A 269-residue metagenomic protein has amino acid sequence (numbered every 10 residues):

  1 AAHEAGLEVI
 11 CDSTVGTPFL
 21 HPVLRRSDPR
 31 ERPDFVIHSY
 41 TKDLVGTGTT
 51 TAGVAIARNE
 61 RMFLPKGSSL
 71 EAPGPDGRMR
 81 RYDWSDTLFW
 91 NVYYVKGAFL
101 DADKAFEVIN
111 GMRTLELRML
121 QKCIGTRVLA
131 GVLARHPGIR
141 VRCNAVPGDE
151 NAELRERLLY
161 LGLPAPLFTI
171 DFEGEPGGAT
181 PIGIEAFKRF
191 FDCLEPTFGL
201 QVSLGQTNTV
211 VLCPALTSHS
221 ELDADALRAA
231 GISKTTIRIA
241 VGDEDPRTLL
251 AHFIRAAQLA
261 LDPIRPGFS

Functional and structural regions predicted by a protein language model:
A1-H136, G267: Conserved PLP-enzyme active-site core in the AAT-like
E8, F35, R140, L167 (+1 more regions): Structural preference for beta-strand elements that scaffold enzyme active sites
T14-G16, V146-G148, G242-E244: Active-site beta-loop-alpha junctions enriched in small/polar residues
Y94-K96, R155-R157, A224-A229: Short beta-strand/turn micro-motifs at beta-sheet edges
L100-K104, L159-L163, A229-K234: Short, flexible turn/loop "capping" segments at secondary-structure junctions
E107-L117, A165-A179, I237-G242: Short, well-ordered beta-strand elements within core beta-sheets of diverse protein domains
V141-S220: Conserved PLP-binding catalytic core of the aspartate aminotransferase-like
P181, E185, C193, T209-S269: PLP-dependent enzyme catalytic core of the Aspartate aminotransferase-like
